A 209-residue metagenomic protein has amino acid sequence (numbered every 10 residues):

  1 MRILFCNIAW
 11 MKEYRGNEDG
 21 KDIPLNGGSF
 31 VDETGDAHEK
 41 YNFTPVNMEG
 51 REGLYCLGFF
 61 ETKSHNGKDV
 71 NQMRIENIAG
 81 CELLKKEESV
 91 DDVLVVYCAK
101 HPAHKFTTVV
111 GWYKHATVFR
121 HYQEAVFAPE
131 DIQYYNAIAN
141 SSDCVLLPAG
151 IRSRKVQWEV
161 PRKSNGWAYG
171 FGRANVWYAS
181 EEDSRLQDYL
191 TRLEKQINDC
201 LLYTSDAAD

Functional and structural regions predicted by a protein language model:
M1-E87: Compositionally biased, charged N-terminal/linker segments
M1-Y14, D91-K100, I138-N140: Short, hydrophobic/proline-enriched secondary-structure or compact coil segments at domain edges
R2-K12, L146-L201: Compositionally biased, intrinsically disordered linkers/stalks adjacent to structured regions
W10, P45-N47, E61, A99-P102 (+2 more regions): Short, flexible loop/turn elements at secondary-structure junctions
D69-G111, H115-T117: Extracellular-facing segments of soluble proteins and assemblies that are Gly/Ser/Thr-biased and enriched in aromatics
T108, W112-V176: Aromatic- and Lys/Arg-enriched surface recognition patch
Y203-D209: Conserved small/polar residues in nucleotide/adenosyl-binding loops
